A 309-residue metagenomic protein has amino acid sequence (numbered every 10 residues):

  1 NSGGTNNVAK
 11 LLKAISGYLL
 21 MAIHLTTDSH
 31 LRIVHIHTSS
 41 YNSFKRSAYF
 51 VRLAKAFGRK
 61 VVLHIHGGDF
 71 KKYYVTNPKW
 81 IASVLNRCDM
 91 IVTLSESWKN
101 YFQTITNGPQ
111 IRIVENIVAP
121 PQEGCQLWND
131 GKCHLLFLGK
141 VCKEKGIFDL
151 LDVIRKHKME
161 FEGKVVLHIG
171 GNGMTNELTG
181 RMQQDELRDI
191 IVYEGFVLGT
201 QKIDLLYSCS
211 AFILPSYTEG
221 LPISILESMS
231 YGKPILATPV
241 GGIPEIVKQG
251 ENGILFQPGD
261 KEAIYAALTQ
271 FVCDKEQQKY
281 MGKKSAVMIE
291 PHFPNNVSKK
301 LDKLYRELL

Functional and structural regions predicted by a protein language model:
N1, L138, V166-T179, G195-F196: Glycosyltransferase donor-sugar binding loop
K71, L85-E123: Donor nucleotide-sugar binding/catalytic pocket of nucleotide-sugar-dependent glycosyltransferases
V118, Q126-K156, L167-G170: Conserved donor-binding/catalytic core segment of Leloir-type glycosyltransferases
T179-V197: Nucleotide-activated donor-binding/catalytic signature segment of Leloir-type glycosyltransferases, i.e., the conserved
Y217: Aromatic "clamp/platform" in nucleotide-sugar-dependent glycosyltransferases that forms part of the donor/acceptor
P234-A237: Short hydrophobic beta-strand element within catalytic cores of glycosyltransferases and related nucleotide-activated
Q249-G250, I254-K261, Q270-K275: Conserved acidic donor-binding segment of nucleotide-sugar-dependent glycosyltransferases
A263, Q270, Q277-P291, K303: A short, well-ordered alpha-helix in the C-terminal region of glycosyltransferases
